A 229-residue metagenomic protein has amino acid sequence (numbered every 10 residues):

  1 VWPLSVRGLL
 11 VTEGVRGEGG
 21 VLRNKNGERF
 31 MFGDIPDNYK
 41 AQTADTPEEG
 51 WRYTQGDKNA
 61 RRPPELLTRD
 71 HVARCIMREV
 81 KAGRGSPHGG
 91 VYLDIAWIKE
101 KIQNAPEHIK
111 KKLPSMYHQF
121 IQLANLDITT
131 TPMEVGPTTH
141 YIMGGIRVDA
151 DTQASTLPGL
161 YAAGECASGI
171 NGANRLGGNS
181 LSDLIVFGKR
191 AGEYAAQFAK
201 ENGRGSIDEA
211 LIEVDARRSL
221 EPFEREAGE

Functional and structural regions predicted by a protein language model:
W2-Q122, Y194-K200: An anion/pyrophosphate-binding glycine-rich loop and adjacent beta-alpha core in soluble alpha-beta enzymes
V6-L10, E79, P132-V135, G169-N171: Intrinsically disordered, low-complexity segments enriched in polar/charged residues with Gly/Pro, especially when
R23-Q42, A60-L66, H71, C75-V80 (+4 more regions): Glycine- and aromatic-enriched mobile tails/lids
T43-T46, Y53-T54, S115, T131 (+2 more regions): Short, surface-exposed linear patches
H108-A167: A glycine-rich dinucleotide-binding beta-alpha-beta segment and adjacent secondary-structure elements that constitute
